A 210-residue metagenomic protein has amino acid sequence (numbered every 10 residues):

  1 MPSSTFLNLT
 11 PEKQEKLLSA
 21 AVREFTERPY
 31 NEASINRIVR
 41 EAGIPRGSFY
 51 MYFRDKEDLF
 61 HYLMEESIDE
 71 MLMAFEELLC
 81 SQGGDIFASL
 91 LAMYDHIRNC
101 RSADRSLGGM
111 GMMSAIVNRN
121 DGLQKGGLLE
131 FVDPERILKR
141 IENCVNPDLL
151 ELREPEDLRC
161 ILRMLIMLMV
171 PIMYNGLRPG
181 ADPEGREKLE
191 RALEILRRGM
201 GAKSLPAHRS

Functional and structural regions predicted by a protein language model:
M1-R28, R37, E41: Basic, helix-initiating cap at the start of DNA-binding domains
Y30-D58, Y62: Helix-turn-helix
F53, F60-E70, A74, D104 (+1 more regions): Alpha-helical DNA-contacting segments of helix-turn-helix folds
Y62, E77-R105: Hydrophobic alpha-helical connector segments
D69, E77, A88, G111 (+4 more regions): Amphipathic alpha-helical packing segments from all-alpha helical-bundle domains
L78-Q82, G111-V117, I172-G180: Secondary-structure edge/capping motif, primarily at the C-terminal ends of alpha-helices and the immediately following
N143, P171, N175-S210: C-terminal peripheral helix-coil segments that are non-catalytic and often amphipathic
